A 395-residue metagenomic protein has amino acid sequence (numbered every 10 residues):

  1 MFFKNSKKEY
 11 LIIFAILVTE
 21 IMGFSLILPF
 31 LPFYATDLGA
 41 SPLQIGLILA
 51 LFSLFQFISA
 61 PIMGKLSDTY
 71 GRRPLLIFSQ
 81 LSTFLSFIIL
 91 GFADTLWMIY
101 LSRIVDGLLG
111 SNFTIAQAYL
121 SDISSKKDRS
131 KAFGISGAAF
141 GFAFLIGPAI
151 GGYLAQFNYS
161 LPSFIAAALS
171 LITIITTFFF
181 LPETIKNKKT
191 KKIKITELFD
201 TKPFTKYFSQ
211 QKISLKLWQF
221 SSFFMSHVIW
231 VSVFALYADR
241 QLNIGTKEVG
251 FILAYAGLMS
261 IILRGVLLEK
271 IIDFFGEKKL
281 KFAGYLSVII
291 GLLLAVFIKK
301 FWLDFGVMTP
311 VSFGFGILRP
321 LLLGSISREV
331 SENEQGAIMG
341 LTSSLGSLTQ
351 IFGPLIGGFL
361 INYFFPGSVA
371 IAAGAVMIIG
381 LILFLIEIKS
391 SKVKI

Functional and structural regions predicted by a protein language model:
F2-K7, P182-Q219: Juxtamembrane intracellular "pre-TM" segments in multi-pass secondary transporters
P29-P42, S232-E248: Short amphipathic helix-loop junctions that connect adjacent transmembrane helices in Major Facilitator Superfamily/SLC
G39, G71, F92-W97, I298-K299: Helix-breaking motifs and short loop linkers at transmembrane-helix boundaries and internal kinks in secondary membrane
S53-P61, S111, F144-L145, G257 (+2 more regions): Residue-level signature of mid-helix packing/kink "hotspots" within the transmembrane helices of 12-pass Major
A60-G71, L263-E277, I361: Helix-to-loop junctions at the C-terminal end of transmembrane segments in multipass secondary transporters
P74-I89, K279-L294: Structural signature of the two symmetry-related core transmembrane helices
S102-F142: Cytoplasmic helix-loop-helix junction between adjacent transmembrane helices in 12-TM secondary transporters
A155-A168, F359-M377: A membrane-interface helix-boundary motif in multi-pass transporters
